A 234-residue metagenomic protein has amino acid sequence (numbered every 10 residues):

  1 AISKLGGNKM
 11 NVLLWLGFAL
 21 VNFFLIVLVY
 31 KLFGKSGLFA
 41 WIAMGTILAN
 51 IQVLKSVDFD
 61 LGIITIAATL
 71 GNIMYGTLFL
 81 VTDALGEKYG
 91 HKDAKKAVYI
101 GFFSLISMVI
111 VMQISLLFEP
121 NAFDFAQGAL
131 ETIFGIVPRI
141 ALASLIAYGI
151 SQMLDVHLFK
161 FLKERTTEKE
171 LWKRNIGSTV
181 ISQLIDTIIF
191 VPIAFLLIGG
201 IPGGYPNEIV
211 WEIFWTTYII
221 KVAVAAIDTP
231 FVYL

Functional and structural regions predicted by a protein language model:
L5-N11, N22-F23, L154, T167-R174 (+3 more regions): Alpha-helical transmembrane segments and their cytosolic interface
G6-L85, Y89-K92: Hydrophobic transmembrane alpha-helices
W41-V53, G101-Q113, R174, S178-T187: Small-residue-rich segments of transmembrane alpha-helices in multi-pass membrane proteins, especially helix faces
K92-I100, E170-G177: Membrane-interface alpha-helices at helix entry/exit sites of multi-pass transporters
Y99, F103-F123, Y148, Q152: Transmembrane alpha-helix/helix-exit interface in multi-pass inner-membrane proteins
I114-R139: Membrane-interface interhelical connector segments
A129-G135, E164-K169, P202-N207: Helix-boundary and loop/linker segments of multi-pass membrane transporters
